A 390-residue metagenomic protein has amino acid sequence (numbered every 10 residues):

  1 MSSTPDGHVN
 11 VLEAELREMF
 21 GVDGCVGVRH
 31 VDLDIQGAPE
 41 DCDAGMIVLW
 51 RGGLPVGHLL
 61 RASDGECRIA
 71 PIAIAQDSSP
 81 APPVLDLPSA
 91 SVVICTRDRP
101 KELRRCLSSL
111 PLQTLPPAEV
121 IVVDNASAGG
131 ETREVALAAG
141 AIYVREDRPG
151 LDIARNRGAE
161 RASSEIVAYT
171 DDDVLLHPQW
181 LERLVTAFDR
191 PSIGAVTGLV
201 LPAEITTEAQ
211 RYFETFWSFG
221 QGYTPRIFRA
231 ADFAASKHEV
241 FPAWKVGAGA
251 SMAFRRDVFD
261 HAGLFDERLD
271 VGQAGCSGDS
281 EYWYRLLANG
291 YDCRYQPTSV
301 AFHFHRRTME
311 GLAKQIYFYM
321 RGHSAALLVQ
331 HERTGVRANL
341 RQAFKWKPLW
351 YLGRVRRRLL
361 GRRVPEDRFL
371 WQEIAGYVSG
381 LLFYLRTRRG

Functional and structural regions predicted by a protein language model:
S2-D43, I47-S109: N-proximal low-complexity "stem/linker" segments adjacent to membrane-targeting elements
S108-P117: Short, acidic, metal-binding catalytic loop of nucleotide-sugar glycosyltransferases
E131-T132, E146-A162: Glycine-rich, basic loop-to-helix element that forms the pyrophosphate-binding segment of sugar-nucleotide handling
V167: Short aromatic/hydrophobic "clamp" motif used to bind/position activated sugar donors
Q179-Q221: Conserved donor NDP-sugar-binding/catalytic core segment of glycosyltransferases
W217-W244: Short, flexible, basic/aromatic active-site loop/helix in glycosyltransferases
G247-A250, V271-Y284: Acidic donor-binding loop at a coil-to-helix junction in glycosyltransferase catalytic cores that engages
Q315-R321, G335-G390: Non-catalytic, C-terminal membrane-associated alpha-helical segments of glycosyltransferases
